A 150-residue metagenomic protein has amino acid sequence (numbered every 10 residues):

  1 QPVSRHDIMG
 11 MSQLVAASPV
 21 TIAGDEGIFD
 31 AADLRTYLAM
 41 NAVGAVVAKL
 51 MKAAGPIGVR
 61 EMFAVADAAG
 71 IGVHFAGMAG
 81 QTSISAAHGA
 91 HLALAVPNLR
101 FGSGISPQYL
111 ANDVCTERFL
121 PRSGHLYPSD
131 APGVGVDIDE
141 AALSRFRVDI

Functional and structural regions predicted by a protein language model:
Q1-V3: Glycine/Thr-rich beta-alpha phosphate-binding loop at enzyme active sites
R5-A23, F29-H125: Shared catalytic-loop signature of beta/alpha-barrel
N112-I150: C-terminal extensions of enzymes
